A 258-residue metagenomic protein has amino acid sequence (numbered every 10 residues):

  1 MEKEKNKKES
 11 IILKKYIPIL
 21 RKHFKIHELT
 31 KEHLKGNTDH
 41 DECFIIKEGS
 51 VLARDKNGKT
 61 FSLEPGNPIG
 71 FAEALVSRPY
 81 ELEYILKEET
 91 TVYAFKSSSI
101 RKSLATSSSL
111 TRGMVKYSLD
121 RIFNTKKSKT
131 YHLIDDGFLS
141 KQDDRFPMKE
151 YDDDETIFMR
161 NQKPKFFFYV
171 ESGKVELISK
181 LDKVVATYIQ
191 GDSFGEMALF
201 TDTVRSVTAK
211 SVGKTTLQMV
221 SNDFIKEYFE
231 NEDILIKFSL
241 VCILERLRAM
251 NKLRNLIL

Functional and structural regions predicted by a protein language model:
M1-L258: Cytosolic regulatory regions built on CNB/CRP/Popeye-like sensor folds
